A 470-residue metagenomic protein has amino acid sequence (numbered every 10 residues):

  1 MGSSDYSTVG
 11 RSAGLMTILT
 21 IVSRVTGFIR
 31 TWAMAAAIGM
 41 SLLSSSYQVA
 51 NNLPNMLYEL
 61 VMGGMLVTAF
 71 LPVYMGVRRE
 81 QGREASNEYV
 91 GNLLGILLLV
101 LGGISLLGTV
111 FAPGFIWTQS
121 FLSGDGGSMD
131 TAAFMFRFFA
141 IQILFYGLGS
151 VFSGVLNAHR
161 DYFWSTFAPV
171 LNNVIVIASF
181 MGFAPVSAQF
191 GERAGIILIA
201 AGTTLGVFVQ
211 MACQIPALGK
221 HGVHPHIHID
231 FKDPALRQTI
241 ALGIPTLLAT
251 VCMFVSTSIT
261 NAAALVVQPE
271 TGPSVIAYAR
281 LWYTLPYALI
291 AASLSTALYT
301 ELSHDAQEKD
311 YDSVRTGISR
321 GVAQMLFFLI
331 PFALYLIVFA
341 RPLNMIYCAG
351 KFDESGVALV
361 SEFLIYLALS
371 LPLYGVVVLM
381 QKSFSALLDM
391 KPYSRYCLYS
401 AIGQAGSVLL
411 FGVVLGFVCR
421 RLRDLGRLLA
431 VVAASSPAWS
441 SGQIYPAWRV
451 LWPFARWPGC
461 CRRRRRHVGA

Functional and structural regions predicted by a protein language model:
M1-A470: Membrane-embedded alpha-helical bundles of multi-pass transporters/translocases, especially carrier/permease families
